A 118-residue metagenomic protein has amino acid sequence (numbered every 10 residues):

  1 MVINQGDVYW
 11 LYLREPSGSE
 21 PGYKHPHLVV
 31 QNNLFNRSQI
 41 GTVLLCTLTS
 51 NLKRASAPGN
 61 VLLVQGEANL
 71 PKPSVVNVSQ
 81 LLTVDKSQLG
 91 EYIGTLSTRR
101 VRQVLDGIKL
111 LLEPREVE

Functional and structural regions predicted by a protein language model:
M1, Q65-E118: C-terminal terminal-subdomain/extension
R14-G18: Short, charged beta-turn/beta-strand-edge "cap" motif at the junction between a beta-strand and an adjacent loop
E20-K24, L28-Q65: Compact nucleic-acid interaction/catalytic patches
